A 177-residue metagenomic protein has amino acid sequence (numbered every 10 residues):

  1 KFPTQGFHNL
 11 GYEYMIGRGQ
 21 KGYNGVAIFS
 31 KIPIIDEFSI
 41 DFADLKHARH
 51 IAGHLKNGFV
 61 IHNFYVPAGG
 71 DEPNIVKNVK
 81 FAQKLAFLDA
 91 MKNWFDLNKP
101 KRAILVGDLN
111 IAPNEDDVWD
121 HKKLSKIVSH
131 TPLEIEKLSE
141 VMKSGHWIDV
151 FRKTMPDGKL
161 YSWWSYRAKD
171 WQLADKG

Functional and structural regions predicted by a protein language model:
K1, I16-G17, F29, L105-G107 (+1 more regions): Active-site neighborhood of phospho(di)ester-bond hydrolases with catalytic His/Asp-centered motifs
F2-P73: Structured beta-strand-rich core segments of catalytic domains in phosphoester-bond hydrolases
L10-G11, F87-K176: Metal-dependent phosphoesterases centered on the DNase I-like endonuclease/exonuclease/phosphatase
I35-F38, A86, A90: Short coil-to-helix leader/linker segments, especially the first N-terminal amphipathic alpha-helix with its helix
H54, K176-G177: Extracellular/periplasmic catalytic domains that process cell-envelope and extracellular macromolecules
V66-D89, K122-I127: Surface-exposed cleft-lining segments at the edges of enzyme active sites
